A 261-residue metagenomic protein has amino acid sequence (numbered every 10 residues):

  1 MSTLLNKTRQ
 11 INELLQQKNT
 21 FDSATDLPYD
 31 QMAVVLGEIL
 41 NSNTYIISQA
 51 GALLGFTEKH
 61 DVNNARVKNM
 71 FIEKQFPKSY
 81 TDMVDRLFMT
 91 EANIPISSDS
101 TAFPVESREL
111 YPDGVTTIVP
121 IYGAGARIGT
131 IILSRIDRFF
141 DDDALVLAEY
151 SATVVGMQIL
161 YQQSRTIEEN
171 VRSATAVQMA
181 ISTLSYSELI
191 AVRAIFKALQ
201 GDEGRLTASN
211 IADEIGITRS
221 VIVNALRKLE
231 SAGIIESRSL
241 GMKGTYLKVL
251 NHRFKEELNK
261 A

Functional and structural regions predicted by a protein language model:
M1-M32, G129, R135-S182: Juxtadomain coupling helices with adjacent low-complexity linkers
S2-E13, D22-A24, D30-Y111: Structured interaction and signal-relay segments at domain junctions
T25, L110, F140, T183-L184 (+1 more regions): Residue-level marker of regulatory loop/turn positions in helix-turn-helix DNA-binding domains and in histidine
P28-Y29, G114, I222: Amphipathic coiled-coil/heptad-repeat helices and related helical stalk/stem segments that mediate oligomerization
N41, T116, G244: Short coil/loop residues immediately preceding or within conserved phosphate-binding loops of NTP-utilizing enzyme
L87-Q158, Q162: Sensory/regulatory domains in signal-transduction proteins
Y161-L250: Signal-transducing coiled-coil/dimerization helices and immediately adjacent hinge/linker segments that couple sensory
H252-A261: Short, amphipathic alpha-helical interaction segments positioned at domain boundaries
